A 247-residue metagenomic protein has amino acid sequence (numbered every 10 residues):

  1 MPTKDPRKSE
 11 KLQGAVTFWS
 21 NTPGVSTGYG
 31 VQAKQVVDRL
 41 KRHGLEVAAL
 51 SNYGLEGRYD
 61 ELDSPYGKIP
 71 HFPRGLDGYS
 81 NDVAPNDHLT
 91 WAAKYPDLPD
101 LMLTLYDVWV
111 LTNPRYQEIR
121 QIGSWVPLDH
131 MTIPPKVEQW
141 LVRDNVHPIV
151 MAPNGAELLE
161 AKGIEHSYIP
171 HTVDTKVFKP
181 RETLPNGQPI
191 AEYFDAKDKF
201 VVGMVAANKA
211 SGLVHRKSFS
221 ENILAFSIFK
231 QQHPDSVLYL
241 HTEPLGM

Functional and structural regions predicted by a protein language model:
M1-G57, D63: N-terminal subdomain of nucleotide-sugar transferases
A15, E46-A48, Q121, H147 (+2 more regions): Residues at the starts of beta-strands that form the adenosine-phosphate
F18, Y59-H147, P153-E157: Extended catalytic core of nucleotide-activated donor transferases of GT-like folds
S20, A48-S51, L103-Y106, P170 (+2 more regions): Short beta-strand segments
T22-G24, Y53-G57, D107-L111, P127-M131 (+4 more regions): Short, solvent-exposed loop/turn segments at secondary-structure junctions
Y29-Q32, N52, T104-Y106, I149-P153 (+1 more regions): Replace "coordinates the UDP/GDP/TDP-sugar" with "coordinates nucleotide-activated sugar donors
D38-R39, A161, T172-M247: Conserved catalytic-core segment of nucleotide-activated headgroup transferases in glycan assembly
I122-W125, E165-H171: Short hydrophobic/aromatic-enriched beta-strand-loop microsegments
